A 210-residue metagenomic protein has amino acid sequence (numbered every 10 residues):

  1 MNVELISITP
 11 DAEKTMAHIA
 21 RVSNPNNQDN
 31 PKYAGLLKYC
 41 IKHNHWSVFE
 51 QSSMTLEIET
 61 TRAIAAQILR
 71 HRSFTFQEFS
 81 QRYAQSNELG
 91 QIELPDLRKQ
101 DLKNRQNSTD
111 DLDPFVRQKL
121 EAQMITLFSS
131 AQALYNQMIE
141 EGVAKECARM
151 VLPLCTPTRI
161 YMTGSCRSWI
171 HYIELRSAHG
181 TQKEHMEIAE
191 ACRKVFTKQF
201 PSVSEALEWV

Functional and structural regions predicted by a protein language model:
M1-V210: Family-specific signature for flavin-dependent thymidylate synthase
